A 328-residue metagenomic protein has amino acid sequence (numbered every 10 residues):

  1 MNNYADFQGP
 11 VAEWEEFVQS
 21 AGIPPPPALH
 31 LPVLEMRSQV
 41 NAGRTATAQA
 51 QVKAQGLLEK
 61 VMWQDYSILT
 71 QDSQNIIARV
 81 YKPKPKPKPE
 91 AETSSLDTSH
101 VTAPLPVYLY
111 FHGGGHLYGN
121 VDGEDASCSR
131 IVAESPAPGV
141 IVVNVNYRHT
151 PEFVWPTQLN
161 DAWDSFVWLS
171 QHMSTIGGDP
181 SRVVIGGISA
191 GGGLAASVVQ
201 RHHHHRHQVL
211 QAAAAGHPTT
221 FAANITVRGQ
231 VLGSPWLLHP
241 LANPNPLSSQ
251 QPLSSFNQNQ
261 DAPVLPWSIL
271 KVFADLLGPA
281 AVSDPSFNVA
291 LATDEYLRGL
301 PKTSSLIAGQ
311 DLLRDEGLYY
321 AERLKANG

Functional and structural regions predicted by a protein language model:
N2-G9, W14-A28, M62-G328: Alpha/beta-hydrolase superfamily serine-hydrolase fold, recognizing
V33-T45, A50: Catalytic-loop region of hydrolases
A46, A50-Y66: A domain-start/cap signature at the N-terminus of enzymes
